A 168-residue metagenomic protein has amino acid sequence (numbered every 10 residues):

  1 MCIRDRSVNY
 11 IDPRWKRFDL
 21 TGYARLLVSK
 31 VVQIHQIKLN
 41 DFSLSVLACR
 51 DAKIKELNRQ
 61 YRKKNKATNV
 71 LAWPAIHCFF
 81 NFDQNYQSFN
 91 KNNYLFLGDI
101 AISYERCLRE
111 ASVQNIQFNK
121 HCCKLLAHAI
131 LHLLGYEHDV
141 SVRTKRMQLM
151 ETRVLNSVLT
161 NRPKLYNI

Functional and structural regions predicted by a protein language model:
R4-C123, L133-I168: An acidic/histidine-cluster motif and surrounding catalytic segment that typifies divalent-metal-assisted enzyme active
